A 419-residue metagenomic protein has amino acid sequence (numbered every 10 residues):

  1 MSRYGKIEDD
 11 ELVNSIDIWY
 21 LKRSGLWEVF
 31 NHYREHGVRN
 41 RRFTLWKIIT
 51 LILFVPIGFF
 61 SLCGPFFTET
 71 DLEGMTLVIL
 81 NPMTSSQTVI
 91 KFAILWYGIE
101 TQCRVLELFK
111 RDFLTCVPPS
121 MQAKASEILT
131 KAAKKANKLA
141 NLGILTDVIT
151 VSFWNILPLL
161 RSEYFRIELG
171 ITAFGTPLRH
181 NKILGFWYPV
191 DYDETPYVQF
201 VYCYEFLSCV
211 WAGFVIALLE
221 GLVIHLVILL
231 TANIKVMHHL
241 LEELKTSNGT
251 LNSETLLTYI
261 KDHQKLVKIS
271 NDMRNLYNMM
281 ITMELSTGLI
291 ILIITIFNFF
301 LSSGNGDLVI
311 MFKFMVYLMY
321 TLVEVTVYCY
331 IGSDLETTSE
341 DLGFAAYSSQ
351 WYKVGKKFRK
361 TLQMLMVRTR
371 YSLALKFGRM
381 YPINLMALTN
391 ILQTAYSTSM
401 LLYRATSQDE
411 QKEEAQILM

Functional and structural regions predicted by a protein language model:
S2-V78, R111-L222, L226, V236-T255 (+2 more regions): Helix-loop-helix junctions within predominantly alpha-helical proteins
V78-R104, A212-L229, E324-I331: Hydrophobic alpha-helical membrane-embedded segments
F92-Y97, Q102, L114-P119, E242-E254 (+2 more regions): Short intracellular "coupling" helices and adjacent cytoplasmic loop segments at the cytosolic face of multi-pass
G98, T250-T258, L308, P382-L385: Conserved, non-catalytic sequence blocks in retroelement Pol enzymes and Pol-derived host proteins
R104-R111, V236-H239, E243, L257-D272 (+2 more regions): Short amphipathic alpha-helical coupling elements at transmembrane boundaries
S253-T287, L365: Intracellular effector-coupling site of seven-transmembrane GPCRs, centered on the ICL3-to-TM6 transition
N278, F300-N305, F312, L318-Q411: C-terminal transmembrane module of eukaryotic multi-pass membrane proteins
